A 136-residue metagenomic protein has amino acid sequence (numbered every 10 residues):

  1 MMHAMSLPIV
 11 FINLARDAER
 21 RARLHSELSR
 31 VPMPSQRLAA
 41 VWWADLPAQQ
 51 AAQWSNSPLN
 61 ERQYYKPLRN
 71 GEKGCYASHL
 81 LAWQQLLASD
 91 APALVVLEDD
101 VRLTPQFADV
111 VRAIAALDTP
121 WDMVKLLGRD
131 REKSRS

Functional and structural regions predicted by a protein language model:
M2-L97, V101-S136: An acidic/histidine-cluster motif and surrounding catalytic segment that typifies divalent-metal-assisted enzyme active
